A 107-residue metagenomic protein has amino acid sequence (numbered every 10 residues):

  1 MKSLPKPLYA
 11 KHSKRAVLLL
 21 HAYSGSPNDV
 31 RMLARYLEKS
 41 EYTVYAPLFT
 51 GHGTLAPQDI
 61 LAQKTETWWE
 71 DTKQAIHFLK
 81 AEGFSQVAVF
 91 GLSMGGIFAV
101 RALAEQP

Functional and structural regions predicted by a protein language model:
M1-R15: Short beta-strand-to-loop junctions in surface cap/lid or active-site-entrance loops
L18-S24: The conserved beta1-alpha1 loop
S24-R35: The serine-hydrolase catalytic nucleophile loop
E38-P57: Conserved alpha/beta-hydrolase
L55-G83: Catalytic nucleophile-loop/oxyanion-hole region of alpha/beta-hydrolase and closely related hydrolase-like folds
G83-L92: Alpha/beta-hydrolase fold nucleophile elbow
G91-G95, A99: Gly/Ala-rich beta-loop-alpha elbow adjacent to hydrolase catalytic centers
R101-E105: Active-site signature of alpha/beta-hydrolase-fold catalytic machinery across serine- and Asp/Cys-nucleophile hydrolases
